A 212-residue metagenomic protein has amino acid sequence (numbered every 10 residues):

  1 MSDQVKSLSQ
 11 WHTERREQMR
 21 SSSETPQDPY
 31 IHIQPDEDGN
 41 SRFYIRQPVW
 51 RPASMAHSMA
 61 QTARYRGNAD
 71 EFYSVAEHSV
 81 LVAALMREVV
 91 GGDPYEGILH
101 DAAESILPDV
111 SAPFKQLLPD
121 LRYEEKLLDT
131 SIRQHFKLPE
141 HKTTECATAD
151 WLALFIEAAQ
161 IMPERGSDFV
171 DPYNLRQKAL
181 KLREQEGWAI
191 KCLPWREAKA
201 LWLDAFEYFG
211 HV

Functional and structural regions predicted by a protein language model:
S2-V212: Metal-dependent phosphohydrolase cores
